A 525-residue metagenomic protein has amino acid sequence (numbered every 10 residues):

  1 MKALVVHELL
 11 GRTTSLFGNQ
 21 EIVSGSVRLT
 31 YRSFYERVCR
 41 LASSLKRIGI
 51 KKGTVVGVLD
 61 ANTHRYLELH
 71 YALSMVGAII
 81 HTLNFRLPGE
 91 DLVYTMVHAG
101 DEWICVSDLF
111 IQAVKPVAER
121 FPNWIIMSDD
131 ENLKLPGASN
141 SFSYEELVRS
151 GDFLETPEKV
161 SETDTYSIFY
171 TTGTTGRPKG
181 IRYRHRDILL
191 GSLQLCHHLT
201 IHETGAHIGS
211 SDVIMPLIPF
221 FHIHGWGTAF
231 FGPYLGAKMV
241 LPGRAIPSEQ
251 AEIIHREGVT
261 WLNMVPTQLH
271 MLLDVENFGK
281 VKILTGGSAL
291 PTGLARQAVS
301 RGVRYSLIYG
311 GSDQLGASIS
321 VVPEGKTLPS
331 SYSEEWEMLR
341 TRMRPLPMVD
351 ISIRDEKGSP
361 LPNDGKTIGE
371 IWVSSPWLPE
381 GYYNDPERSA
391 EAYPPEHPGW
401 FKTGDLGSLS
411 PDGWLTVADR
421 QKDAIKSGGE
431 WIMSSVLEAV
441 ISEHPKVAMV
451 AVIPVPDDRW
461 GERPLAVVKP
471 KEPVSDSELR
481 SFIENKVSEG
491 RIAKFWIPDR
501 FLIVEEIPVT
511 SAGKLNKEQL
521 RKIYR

Functional and structural regions predicted by a protein language model:
K2, G11, N19-T63, L67-Y71 (+2 more regions): Conserved AMP-binding/adenylate-forming core of the ANL superfamily
G18, S141, G151-Y170, R177 (+1 more regions): Conserved pre-ATP/AMP-binding loop-to-beta segment of ANL
T30-R32, Y166-L193: Conserved AMP-binding A3 loop
Y66, L87, Y94-T95, I104-D108 (+9 more regions): AMP-binding/adenylate-forming catalytic core of the ANL superfamily
Q112-E162: ANL superfamily adenylate-forming
L189-V213, F221-T260: Conserved AMP-binding/adenylation subdomain of ANL enzymes
Y234, R256-M264, L272-W336, D350 (+2 more regions): Gly/Ser/Thr-rich phosphate-binding loop
P345-W372, P411-D412, P473-D476, N516: Conserved beta-loop-beta connector loops within the AMP-binding
